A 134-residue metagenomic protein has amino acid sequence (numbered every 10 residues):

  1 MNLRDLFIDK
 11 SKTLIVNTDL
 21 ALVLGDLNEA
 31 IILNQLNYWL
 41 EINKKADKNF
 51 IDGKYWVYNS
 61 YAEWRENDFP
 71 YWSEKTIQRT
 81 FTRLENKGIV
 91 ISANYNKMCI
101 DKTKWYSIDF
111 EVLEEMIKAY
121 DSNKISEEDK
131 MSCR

Functional and structural regions predicted by a protein language model:
M1-E63, E85, E115: Short recognition helix of helix-turn-helix/winged-helix DNA-binding domains
M1-L3, T82, F110-R134: Charged low-complexity intrinsically disordered patches
S60-E63, Y95-I117: Short, cationic-aromatic polyanion-contact patches
Y61-E74: Short helix-coil junctions and helix-kink-helix linkers
W72-R83: Short amphipathic alpha-helical interaction segments
E85-N96: A short, conserved structural fragment
